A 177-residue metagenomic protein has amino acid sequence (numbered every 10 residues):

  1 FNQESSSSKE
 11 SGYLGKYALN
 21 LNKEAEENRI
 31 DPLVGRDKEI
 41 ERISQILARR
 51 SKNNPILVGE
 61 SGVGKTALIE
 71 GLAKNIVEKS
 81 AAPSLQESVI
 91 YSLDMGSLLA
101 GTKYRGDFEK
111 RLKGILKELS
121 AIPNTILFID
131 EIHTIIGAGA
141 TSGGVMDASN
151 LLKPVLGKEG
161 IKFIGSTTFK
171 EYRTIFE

Functional and structural regions predicted by a protein language model:
F1-L99, F108-T134, K158-S166, Y172-E177: Histone-fold recognition with a strong bias for associated Lys/Arg-rich disordered tails
D107-R111, A140-L156: Substrate-gripping "pore-loop 1 plus following alpha2 helix"
G137: Phosphate-coordinating loops and pocket residues in cytosolic domains that bind phosphorylated ligands
